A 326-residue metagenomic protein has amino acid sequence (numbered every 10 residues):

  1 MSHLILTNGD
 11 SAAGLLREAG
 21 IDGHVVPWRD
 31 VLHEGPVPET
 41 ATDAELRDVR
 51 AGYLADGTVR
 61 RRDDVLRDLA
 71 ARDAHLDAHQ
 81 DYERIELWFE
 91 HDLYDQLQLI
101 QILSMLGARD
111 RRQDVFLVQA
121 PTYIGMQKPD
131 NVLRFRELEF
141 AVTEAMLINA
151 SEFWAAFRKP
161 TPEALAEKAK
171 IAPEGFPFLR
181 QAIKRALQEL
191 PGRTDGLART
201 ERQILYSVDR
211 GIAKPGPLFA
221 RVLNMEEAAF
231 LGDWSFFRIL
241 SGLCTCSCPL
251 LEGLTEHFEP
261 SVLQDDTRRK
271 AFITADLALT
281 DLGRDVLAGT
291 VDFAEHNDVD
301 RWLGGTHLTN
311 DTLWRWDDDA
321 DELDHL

Functional and structural regions predicted by a protein language model:
M1-R67: A structured, charge-rich N-terminal accessory region that forms the first stable segment of a protein and links
G14-E18, V37-P38, D95-L103, M126-N131: A short acidic (Asp/Glu
G57-A108: Long, hydrophobic/aromatic-enriched structural stretches that serve as scaffold segments
L117-E139: Short, conserved secondary-structure transition motifs
L133-D209: A conserved mid-domain beta-alpha-beta active-site/ligand-binding segment of alpha/beta enzyme cores
I212-L223, G232: Short acidic, hydrophobic short linear motifs in intrinsically disordered regions
L223-H257: Charge-enriched amphipathic alpha-helical scaffolds
C246-L326: C-terminal engagement modules used by replication, chromatin/transcription, nuclear envelope/ESCRT, and ubiquitin
